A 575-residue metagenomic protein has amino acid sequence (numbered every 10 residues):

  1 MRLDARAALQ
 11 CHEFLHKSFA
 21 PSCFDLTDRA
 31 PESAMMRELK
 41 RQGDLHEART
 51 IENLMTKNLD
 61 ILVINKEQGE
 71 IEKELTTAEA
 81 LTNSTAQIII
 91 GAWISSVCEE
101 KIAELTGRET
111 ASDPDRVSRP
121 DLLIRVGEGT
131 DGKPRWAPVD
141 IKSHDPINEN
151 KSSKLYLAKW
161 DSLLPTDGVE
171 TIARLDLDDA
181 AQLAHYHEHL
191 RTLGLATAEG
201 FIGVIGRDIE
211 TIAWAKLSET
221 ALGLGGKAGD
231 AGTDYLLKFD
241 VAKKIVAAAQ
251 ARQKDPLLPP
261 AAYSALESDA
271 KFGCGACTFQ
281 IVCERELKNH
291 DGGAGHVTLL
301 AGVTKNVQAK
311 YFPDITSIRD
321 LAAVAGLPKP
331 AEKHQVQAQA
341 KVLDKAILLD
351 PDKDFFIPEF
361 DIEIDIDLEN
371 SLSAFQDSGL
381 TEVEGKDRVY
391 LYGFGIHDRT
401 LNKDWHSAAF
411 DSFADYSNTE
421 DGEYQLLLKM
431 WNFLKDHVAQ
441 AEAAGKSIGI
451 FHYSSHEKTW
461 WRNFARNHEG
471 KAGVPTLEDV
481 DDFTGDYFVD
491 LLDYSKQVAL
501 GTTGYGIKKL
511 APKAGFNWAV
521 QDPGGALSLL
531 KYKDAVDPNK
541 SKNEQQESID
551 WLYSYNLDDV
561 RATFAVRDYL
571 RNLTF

Functional and structural regions predicted by a protein language model:
M1-G132: Metal-dependent nuclease catalytic cores that hydrolyze phosphodiester bonds in DNA/RNA, characterized by
A8, L15-K17, P146-I147, C283-E284 (+10 more regions): Flexible loop/turn segments at secondary-structure boundaries
Q68-E70, I89-D113, V117-K151, Y156-V246 (+1 more regions): Conserved DEDDh/DEDDy metal-dependent 3′-5′ exonuclease domain
P120, G132, E149, E284-L287 (+3 more regions): Short helix/loop capping segments that flank catalytic or ligand/cofactor-binding pockets
D176-D179, L183-T192, G200-A294, K305 (+1 more regions): Acidic, Mg2+-coordinating catalytic module of metal-dependent nucleases/exonucleases that use a two-metal-ion mechanism
A294, L300-I347: Accessory alpha-helical DNA-binding modules that contact the DNA backbone or grooves
K333-E363, L368-T381: A contiguous, basic/glycine-rich beta-loop/short-helix subdomain that forms a polymer-engagement track
F360-E363, L368-K429: Metal-dependent catalytic core segments for phosphate chemistry
